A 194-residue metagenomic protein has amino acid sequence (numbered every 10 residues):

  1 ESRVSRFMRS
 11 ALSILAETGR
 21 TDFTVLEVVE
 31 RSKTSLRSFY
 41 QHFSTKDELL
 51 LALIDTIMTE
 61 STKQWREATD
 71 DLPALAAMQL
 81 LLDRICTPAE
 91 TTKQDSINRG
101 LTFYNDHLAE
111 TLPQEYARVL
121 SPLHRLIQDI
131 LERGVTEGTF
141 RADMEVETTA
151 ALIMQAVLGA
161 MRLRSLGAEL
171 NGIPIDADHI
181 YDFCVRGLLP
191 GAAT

Functional and structural regions predicted by a protein language model:
R3, F7-L15, S61, C184: Short hydrophobic clusters on alpha-helical segments that form packing/core surfaces in small helical domains
R6, I14-E48, A52, T56: Helix-turn-helix
A52, R66-Q94, A150-I153: Hydrophobic alpha-helical connector segments
T59-T62, E110-E137, E147-A151, Q155: Amphipathic alpha-helical packing segments from all-alpha helical-bundle domains
A68, R99-H107, A160, R164-G167: Secondary-structure edge/capping motif, primarily at the C-terminal ends of alpha-helices and the immediately following
L80, R84-T87, R125, D129-E137 (+3 more regions): C-terminal peripheral helix-coil segments that are non-catalytic and often amphipathic
A89-T111: Amphipathic alpha-helical segments used for helix-helix packing
